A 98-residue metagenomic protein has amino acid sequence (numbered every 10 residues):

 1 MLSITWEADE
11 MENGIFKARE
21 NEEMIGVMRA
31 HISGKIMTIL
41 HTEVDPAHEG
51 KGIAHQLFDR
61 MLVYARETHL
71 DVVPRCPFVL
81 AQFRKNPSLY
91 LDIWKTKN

Functional and structural regions predicted by a protein language model:
M1-A8: Conserved N-terminal entry element of GNAT/NAT acetyltransferase domains
N13-I25: Conserved beta-hairpin
E23-H31, T38: Conserved beta-strand in the GNAT
T42-E49: A short, internal acetyl-CoA/4′-phosphopantetheine-binding micro-motif in the GNAT/acyltransferase core
G50-V63: Conserved acetyl-CoA-binding loop-helix of GNAT-fold acetyltransferases
Y64-N98: C-terminal structural segments of small proteins and small subunits
